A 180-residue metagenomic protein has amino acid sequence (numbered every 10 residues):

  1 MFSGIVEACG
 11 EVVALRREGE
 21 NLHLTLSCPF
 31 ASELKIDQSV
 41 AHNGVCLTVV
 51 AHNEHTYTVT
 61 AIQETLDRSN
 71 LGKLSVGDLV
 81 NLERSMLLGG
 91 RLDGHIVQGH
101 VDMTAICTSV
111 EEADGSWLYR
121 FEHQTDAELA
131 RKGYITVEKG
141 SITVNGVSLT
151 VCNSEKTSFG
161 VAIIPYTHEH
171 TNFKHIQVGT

Functional and structural regions predicted by a protein language model:
M1-T180: Conserved loop->alpha-helix
